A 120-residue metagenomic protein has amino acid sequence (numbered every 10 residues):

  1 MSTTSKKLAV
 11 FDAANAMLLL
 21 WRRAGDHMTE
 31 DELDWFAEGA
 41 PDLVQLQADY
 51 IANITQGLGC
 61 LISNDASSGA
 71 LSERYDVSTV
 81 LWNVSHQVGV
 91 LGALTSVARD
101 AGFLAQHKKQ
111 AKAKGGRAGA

Functional and structural regions predicted by a protein language model:
M1-A120: Sequence/structural signature of long amphipathic alpha-helices that form protein-protein interaction faces
